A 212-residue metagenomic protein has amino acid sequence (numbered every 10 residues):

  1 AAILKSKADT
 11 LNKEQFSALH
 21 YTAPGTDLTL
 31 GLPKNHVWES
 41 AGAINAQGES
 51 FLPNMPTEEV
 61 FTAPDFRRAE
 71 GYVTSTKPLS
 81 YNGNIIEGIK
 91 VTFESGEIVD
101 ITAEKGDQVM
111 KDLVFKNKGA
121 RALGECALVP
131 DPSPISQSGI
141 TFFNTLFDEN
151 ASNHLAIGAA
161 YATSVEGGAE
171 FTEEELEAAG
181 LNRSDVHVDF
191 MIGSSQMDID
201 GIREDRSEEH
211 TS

Functional and structural regions predicted by a protein language model:
A1-E70: Active-site bordering "gate/hinge" segments that shape substrate access to catalytic or cofactor-binding pockets
N12-E14, N82-N84, G119, D148 (+1 more regions): Short solvent-exposed loop/turn micro-motifs enriched in small/polar/acidic residues
T26, N35-V37, P78-S80, E97-I98 (+4 more regions): Short, glycine-/Ser/Thr-/acidic-enriched flexible segments
T62-K118: Long, well-ordered mid-to-C-terminal structural blocks that present hydrophobic/aromatic surfaces
R68-E70, I86-G88, S95-I98, R121-E125 (+3 more regions): Active-site lining segments that contact anionic ligands and/or coordinate catalytic metals
D100-A169: Dual-mode signal for accessory low-complexity, basic/Gly-rich regions
G139-S207: Internal helix-turn-beta structural module
E209-T211: Conserved small/polar residues in nucleotide/adenosyl-binding loops
